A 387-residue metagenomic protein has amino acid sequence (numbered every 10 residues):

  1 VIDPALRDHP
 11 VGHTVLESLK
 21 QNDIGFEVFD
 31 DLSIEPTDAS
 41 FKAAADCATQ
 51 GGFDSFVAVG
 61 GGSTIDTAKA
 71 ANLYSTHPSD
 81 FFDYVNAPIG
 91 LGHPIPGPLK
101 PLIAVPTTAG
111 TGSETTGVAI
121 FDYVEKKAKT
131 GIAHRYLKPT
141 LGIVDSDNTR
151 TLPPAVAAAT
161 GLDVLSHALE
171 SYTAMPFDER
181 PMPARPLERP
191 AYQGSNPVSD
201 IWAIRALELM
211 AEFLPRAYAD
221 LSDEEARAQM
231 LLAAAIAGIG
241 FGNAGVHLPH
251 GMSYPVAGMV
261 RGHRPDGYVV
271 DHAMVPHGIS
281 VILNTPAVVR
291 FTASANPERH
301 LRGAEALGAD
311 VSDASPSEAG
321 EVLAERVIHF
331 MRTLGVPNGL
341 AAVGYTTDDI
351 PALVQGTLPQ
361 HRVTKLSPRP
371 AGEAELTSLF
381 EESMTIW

Functional and structural regions predicted by a protein language model:
V1-D3, V105: Short hydrophobic segments within beta-strands
I2, H300-W387: C-terminal charged capping/lid subdomain of soluble metabolic enzymes
R7-F81, P215-R227: N-terminal small/polar loop signature for handling phosphorylated ligands or for N-terminal nucleophile
E17-Q21, A45-G51, A70-A87, G117-K127 (+1 more regions): A glycine- and small-aliphatic-rich helix-loop capping segment at beta-alpha/alpha-beta transitions that lines
F26-E27, D54-V57, K100-P106, T140-G142 (+3 more regions): Structural motif
H77-A191, A295, L301-R302, A306: A glycine/threonine-rich phosphate-anchoring loop and its flanking beta-alpha core in nucleotide/phosphate-binding
F177-E321, E325: Active-site segments that bind and position negatively charged phosphate/pyrophosphate groups
